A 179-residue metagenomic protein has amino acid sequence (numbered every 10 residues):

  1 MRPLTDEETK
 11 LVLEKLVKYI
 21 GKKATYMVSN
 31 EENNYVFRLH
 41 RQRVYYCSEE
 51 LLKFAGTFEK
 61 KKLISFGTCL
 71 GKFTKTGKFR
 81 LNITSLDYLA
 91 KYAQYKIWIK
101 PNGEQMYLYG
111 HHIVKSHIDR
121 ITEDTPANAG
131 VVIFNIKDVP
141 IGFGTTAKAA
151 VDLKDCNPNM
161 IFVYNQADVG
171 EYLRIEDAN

Functional and structural regions predicted by a protein language model:
M1-N179: Polybasic, low-complexity RNA-engagement segments
